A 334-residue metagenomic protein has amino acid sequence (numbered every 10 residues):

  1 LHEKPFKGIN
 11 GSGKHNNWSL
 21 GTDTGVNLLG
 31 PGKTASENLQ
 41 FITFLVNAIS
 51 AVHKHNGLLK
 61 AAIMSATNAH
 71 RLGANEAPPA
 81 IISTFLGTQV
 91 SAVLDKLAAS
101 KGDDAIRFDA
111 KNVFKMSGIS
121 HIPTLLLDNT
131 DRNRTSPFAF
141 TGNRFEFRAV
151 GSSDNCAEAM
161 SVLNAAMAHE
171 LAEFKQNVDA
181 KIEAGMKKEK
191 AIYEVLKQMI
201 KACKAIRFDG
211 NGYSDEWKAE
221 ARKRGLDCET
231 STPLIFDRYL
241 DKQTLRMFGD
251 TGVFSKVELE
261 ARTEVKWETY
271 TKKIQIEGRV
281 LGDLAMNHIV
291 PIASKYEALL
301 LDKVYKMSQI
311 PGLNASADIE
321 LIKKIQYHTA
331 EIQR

Functional and structural regions predicted by a protein language model:
L1-A35, F41-N47: Helix-rich catalytic cores of soluble enzyme domains
P5-F6, N10-S12, T24-G25, Q40 (+1 more regions): Acidic, glycine-enriched catalytic cores built around paired aspartates
